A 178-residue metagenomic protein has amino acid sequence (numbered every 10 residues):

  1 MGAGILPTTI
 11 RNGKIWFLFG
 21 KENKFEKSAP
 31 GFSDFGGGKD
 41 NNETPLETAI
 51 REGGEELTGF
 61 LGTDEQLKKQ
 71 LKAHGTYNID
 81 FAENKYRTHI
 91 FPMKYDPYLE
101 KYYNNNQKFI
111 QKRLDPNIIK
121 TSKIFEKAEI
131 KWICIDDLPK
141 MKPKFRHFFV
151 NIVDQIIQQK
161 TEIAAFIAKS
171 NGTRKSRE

Functional and structural regions predicted by a protein language model:
M1-F35, H89: N-terminal strand-loop-strand
T8, F91-K94, I135-D136: Structured loops at beta-to-helix junctions and adjacent beta-edge loops in soluble globular domains
R11-N12, D80-E83, K123-F125: Extracellular/periplasmic catalytic domains that process cell-envelope and extracellular macromolecules
N12-G13, F25-E26, D40, M93-L99: Short, charged/polar surface micro-motifs in flexible loops or helix N-caps
G13, K21-S28, L61, K72-D80 (+2 more regions): Conserved, well-structured beta-alpha core segment at the onset of a catalytic domain
F25-P30, T88, Y98-E178: Nudix hydrolase/Nudix homology domain
D34-H74, H89: The catalytic Nudix box helix
G62-D115: Acidic, glycine-rich loop-and-strand cores that form catalytic or ligand-binding grooves in diverse globular domains
